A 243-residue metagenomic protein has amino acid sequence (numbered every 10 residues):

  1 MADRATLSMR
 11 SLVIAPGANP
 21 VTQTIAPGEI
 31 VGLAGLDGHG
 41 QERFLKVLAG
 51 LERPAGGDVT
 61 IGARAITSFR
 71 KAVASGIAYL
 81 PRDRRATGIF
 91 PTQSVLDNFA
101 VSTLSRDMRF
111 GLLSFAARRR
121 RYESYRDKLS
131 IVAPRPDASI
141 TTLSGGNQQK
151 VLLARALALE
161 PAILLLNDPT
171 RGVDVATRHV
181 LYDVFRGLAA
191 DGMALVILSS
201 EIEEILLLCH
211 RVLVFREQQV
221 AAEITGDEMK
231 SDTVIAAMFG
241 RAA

Functional and structural regions predicted by a protein language model:
M1-A243: Glycine-rich phosphate-binding loops of nucleotide-dependent enzymes
